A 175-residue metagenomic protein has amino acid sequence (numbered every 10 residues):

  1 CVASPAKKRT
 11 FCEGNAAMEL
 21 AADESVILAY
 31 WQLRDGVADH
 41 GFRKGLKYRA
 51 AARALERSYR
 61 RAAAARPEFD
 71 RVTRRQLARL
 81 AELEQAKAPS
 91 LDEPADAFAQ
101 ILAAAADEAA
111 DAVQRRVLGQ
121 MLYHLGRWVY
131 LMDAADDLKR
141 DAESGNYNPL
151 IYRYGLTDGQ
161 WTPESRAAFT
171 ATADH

Functional and structural regions predicted by a protein language model:
C1-Q120, R127, L131-T170: Acidic catalytic motifs of isoprenoid enzymes
A171-H175: Alpha-helical bundle/repeat cores within regulatory domains of eukaryotic proteins
